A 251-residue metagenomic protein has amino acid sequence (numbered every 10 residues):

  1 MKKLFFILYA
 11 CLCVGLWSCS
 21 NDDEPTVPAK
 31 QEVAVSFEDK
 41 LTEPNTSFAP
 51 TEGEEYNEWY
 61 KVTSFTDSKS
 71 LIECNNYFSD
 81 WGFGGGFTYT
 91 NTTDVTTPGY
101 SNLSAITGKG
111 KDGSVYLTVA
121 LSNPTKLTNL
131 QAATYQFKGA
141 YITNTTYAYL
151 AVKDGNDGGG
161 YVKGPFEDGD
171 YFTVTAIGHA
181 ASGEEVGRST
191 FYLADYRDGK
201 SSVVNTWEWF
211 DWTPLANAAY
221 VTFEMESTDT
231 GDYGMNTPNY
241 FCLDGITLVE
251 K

Functional and structural regions predicted by a protein language model:
K2-Y9: Sec-dependent signal peptide recognition, specifically the positively charged N-region followed immediately by
F6, G15-T42, E250-K251: Bacterial Sec-dependent N-terminal signal peptides
V27-T128, A132: N-terminal targeting leaders for non-cytosolic proteins
A132-G139, N217-A218: Extended extracellular/luminal ectodomain segments enriched in beta-structured repeat modules
Y141-T145: Short glycine-rich beta-strand segments
A151-V174: Short coil-to-beta strand junction motifs in C2/discoidin
D170-K251: Terminal, low-complexity interaction segments
